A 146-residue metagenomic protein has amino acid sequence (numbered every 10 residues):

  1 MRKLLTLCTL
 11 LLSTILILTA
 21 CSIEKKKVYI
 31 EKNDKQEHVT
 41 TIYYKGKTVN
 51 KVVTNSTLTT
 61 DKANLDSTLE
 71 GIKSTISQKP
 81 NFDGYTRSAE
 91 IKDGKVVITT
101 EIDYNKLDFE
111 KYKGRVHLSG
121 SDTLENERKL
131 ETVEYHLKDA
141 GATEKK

Functional and structural regions predicted by a protein language model:
M1-L5, L11: Positively charged n-region of N-terminal signal peptides that target proteins for export
L5-T6, I30: Sequence-pattern detector for short linear motifs and compositional/periodic biases rather than a specific fold
I17-A20: C-terminal motif of bacterial Sec signal peptides marking the signal peptidase cleavage site
I23-K146: Subset-of-secretome marker
